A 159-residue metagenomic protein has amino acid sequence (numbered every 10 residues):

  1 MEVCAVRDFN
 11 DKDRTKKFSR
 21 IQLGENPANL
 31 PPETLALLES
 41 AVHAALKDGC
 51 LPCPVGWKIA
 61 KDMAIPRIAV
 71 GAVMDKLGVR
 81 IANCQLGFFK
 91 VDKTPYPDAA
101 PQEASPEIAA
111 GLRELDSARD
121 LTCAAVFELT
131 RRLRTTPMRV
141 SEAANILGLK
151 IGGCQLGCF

Functional and structural regions predicted by a protein language model:
E2-F159: Long, charge-rich, low-complexity intrinsically disordered regions
